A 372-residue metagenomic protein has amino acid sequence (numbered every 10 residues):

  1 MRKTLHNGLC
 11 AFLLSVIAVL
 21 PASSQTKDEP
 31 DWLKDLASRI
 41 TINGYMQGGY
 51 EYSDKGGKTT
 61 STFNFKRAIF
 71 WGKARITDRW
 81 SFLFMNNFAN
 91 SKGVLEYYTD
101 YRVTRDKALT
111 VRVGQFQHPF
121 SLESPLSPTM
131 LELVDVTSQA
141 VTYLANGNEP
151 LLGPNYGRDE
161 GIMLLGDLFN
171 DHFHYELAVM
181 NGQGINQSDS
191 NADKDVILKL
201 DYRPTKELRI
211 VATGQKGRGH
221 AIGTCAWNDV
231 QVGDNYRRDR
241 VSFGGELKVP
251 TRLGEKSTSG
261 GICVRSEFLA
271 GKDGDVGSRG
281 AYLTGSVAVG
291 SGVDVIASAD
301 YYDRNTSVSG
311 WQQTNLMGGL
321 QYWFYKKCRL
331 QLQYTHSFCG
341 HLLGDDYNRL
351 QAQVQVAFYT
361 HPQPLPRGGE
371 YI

Functional and structural regions predicted by a protein language model:
M1-L9: Bacterial N-terminal signal peptides that target proteins for export
L9, L13, A18-Q47, H361-I372: N-terminal periplasmic/intermembrane-space "pro-region" immediately following the signal or transit peptide
E29-N181, A192-V196, D201-A212, K216 (+3 more regions): Outer membrane beta-barrel
L36, T62, P154, S190-A192 (+3 more regions): A generic structural micro-feature
K55-K58, T77, L83, Y98-T104 (+5 more regions): Outer-membrane beta-barrel pore domains
P150-L152, G184-S188, D273: Short helix-to-loop capping/linker segments positioned immediately adjacent to catalytic or ligand/cofactor-binding
N181-I185, D229-Q231: Surface-exposed cleft-lining segments at the edges of enzyme active sites
